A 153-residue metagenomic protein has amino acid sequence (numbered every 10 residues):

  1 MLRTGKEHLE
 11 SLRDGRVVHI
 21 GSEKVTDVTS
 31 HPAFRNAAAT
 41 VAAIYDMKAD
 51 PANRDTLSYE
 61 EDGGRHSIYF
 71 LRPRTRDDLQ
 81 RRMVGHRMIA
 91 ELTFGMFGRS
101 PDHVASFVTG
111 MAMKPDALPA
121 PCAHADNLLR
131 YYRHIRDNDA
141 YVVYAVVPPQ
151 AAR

Functional and structural regions predicted by a protein language model:
M1-Y59: Acidic/polar, glycine-rich intrinsically disordered N-terminal extensions of enzymes
L57-R153: Glycine-rich flavin
